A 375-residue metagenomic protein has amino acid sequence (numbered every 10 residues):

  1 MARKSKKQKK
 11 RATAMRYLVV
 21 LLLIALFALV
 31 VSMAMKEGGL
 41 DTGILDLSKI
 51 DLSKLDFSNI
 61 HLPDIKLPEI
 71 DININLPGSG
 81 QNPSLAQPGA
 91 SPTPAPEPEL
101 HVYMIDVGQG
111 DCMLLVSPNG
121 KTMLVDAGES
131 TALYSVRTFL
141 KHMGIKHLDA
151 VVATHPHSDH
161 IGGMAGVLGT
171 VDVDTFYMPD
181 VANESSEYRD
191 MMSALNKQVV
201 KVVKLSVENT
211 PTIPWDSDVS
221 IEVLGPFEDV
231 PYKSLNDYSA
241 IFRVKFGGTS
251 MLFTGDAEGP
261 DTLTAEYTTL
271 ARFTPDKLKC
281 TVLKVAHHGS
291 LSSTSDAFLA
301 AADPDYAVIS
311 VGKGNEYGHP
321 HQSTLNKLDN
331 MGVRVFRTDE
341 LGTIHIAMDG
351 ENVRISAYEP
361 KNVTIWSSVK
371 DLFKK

Functional and structural regions predicted by a protein language model:
A2-K9, M15-K375: Non-globular, low-confidence helical/coil segments that flank catalytic cores
